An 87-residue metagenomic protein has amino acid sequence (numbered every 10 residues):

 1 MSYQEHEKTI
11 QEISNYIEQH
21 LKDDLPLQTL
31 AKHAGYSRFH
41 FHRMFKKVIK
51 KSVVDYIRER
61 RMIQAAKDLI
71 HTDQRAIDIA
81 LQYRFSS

Functional and structural regions predicted by a protein language model:
M1-E5: Inter-domain helical "communication" segments and dimerization helices that couple sensory or membrane-embedded modules
E7, Q11-Q28, K47-Q82: Terminal helix-turn-helix DNA-binding modules in bacterial transcription factors
L27-G35: Hydrophobic, proline/glycine-rich low-complexity stretches
H33, Q82-Y83: Residues within the alpha-helical elements of helix-turn-helix
S37-R38, S86-S87: Short coil turns linking two alpha-helices in DNA-binding domains
